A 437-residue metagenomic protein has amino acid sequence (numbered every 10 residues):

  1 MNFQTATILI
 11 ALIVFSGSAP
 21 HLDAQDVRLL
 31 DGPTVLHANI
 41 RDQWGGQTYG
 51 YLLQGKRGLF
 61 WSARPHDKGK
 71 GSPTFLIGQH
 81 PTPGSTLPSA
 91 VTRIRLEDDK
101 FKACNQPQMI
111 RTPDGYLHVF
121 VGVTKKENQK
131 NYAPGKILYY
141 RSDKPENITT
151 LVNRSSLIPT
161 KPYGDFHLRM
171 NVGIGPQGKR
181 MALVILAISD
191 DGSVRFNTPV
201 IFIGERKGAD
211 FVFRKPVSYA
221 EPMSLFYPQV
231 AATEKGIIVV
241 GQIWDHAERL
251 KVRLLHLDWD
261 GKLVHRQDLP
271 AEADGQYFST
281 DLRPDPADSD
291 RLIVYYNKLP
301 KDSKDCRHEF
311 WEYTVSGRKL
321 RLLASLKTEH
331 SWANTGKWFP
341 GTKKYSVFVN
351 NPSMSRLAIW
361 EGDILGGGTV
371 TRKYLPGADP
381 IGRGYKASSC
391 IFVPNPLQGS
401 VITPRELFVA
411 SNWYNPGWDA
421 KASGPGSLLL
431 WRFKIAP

Functional and structural regions predicted by a protein language model:
M1-F3: N-terminal secretory signal peptides that target proteins for export/translocation
A6-T7, V252: Generic hydrophobic-segment detector
T7-G17: Bacterial N-terminal signal peptides
S18-A24: Sec/Tat signal peptide C-region and signal peptidase I cleavage site
Q25-P437: Extracellular, repeat-based ectodomains that mediate carbohydrate processing or recognition
